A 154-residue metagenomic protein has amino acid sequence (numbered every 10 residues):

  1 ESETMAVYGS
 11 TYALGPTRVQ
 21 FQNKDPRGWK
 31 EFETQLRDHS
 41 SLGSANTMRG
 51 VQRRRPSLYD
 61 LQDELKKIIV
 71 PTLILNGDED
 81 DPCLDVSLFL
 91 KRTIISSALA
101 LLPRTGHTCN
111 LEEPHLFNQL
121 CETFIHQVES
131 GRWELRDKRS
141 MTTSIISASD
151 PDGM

Functional and structural regions predicted by a protein language model:
S2-L65: Conserved alpha/beta-hydrolase catalytic His-Asp/Glu region
L42-S44, I68, G106, M141: Conserved Class I S-adenosyl-L-methionine
Q62, L88-F89, H115: Active-site phosphate/pyrophosphate- and oxyanion-stabilizing loops and adjacent acidic/basic residues in soluble
I68, I74-N76: Short beta-strand/loop motif that positions the catalytic acidic residue of the alpha/beta-hydrolase fold
D81-V86: Conserved alpha/beta-hydrolase "acid-adjacent" motif
S97-M154: Catalytic active-site module of serine/aspartate enzymes centered on a nucleophile-bearing elbow/loop
